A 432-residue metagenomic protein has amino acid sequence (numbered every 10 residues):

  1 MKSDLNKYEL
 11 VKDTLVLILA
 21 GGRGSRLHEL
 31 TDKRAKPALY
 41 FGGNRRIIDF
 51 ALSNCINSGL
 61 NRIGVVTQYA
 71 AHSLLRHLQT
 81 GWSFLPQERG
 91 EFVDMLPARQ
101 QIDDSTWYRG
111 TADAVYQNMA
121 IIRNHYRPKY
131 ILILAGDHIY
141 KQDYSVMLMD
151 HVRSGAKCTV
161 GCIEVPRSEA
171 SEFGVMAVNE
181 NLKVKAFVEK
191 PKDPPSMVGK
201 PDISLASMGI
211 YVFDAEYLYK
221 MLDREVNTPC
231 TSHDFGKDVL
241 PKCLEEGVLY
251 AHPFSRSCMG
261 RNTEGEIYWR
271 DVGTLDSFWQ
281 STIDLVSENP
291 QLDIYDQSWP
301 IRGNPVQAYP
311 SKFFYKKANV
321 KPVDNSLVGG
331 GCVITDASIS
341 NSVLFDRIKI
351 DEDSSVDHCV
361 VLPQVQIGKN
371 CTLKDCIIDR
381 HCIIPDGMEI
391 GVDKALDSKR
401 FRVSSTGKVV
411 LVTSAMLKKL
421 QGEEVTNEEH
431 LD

Functional and structural regions predicted by a protein language model:
M1-I18, R26-K33, P37-D150, V178 (+4 more regions): Conserved N-terminal catalytic core of the sugar/cofactor nucleotidyltransferase
M1-L15, E216, R224-D432: Left-handed beta-helix
G22, D137, T274: Active-site glycine-centered loops adjacent to acidic/histidine catalytic or metal-binding residues that shape
V65-T67, C162, I377: Short internal beta-strands
A70, Q100, V165-R167, P191 (+3 more regions): Glycine-rich beta-alpha junction loops
W82-G90, E180-A186, V248, E288-I294: Proline-centered turn/helix-capping motifs that create local helix->coil transitions or kinks
L96-A98, G161, H252-F254: Conserved beta-strand termini and adjacent loop/short-helix elements that scaffold enzyme active sites in alpha/beta
K141-E216, K220-R224: Conserved core of the sugar-phosphate nucleotidyltransferase
